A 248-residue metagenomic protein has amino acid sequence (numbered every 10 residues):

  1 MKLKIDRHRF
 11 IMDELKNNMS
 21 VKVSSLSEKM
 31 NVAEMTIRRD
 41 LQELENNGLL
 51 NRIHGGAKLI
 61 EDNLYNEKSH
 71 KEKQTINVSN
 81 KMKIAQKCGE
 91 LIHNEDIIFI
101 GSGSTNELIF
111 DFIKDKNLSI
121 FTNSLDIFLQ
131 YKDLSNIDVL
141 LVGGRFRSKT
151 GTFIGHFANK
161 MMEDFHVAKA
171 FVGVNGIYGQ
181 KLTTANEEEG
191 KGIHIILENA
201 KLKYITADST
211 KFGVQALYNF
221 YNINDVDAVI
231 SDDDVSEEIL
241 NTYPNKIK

Functional and structural regions predicted by a protein language model:
K2-F10, K16-S24, K29, M35 (+4 more regions): HTH-adjacent hinge/linker in prokaryotic transcriptional regulators
D13, K22-L26, A33, N80 (+1 more regions): Conserved phosphate- and dinucleotide-binding cores of soluble alpha/beta proteins, encompassing both enzyme active
L59, T105-L108, F128, Y178-G179: Short, active-site-adjacent cap segments at secondary-structure transitions
K116-S119, V229: Conserved helix-loop-beta element of the AMP-binding
